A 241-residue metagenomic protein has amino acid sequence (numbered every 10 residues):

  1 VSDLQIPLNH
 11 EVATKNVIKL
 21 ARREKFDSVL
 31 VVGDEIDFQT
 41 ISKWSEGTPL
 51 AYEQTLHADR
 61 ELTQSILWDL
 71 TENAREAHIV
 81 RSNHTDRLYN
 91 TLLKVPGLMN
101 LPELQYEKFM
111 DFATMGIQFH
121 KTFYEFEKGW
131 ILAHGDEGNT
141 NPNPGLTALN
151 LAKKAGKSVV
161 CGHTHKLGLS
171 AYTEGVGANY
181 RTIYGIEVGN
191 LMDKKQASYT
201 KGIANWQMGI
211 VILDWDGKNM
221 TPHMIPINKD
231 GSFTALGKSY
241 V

Functional and structural regions predicted by a protein language model:
V1-Q5, T48-Q54, E127-G135: Short, basic, glycine/proline-bearing loop/turn elements
S2-Q5, G33-I36, N83-T85, G135-E137 (+2 more regions): Active-site metal-binding loops of divalent metal-dependent hydrolases
I6-T114: Core catalytic region of metal-dependent phosphoesterases/phosphodiesterases, especially metallo-beta-lactamase-like
N9, R23, H223-V241: Polar, enzyme-active/binding microenvironments
K15-I18, S65-I66, Q118-Y124, P144-A148: A generic local structural motif
H78-H84, F119-T122, H223-I227: Acidic carboxylate-rich catalytic motifs and surrounding loops in phosphoryl-/glycosyl-chemistry enzymes
F109-G129: Short acidic low-complexity segments
G129-I227, G231: Conserved beta-sheet core of the metallophosphoesterase superfamily
